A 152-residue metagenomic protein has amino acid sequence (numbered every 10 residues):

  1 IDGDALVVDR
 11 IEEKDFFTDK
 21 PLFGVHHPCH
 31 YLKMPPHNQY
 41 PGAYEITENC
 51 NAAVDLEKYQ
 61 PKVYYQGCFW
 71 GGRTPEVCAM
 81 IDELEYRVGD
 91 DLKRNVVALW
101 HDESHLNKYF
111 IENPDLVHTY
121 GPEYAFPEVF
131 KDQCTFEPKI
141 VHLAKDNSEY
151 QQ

Functional and structural regions predicted by a protein language model:
I1-L32: GT-A fold catalytic core of metal-dependent nucleotide-sugar glycosyltransferases, centered on the diacidic
I11, H37-Q39, A43-Y44: Feature marking well-ordered beta-strand scaffolds used for ligand recognition
L32-M34, N38-Y40, L56: Long, low-complexity intrinsically disordered regulatory regions
C50-E149: Catalytic core and acceptor-binding pocket of nucleotide-sugar-dependent glycosyltransferases
